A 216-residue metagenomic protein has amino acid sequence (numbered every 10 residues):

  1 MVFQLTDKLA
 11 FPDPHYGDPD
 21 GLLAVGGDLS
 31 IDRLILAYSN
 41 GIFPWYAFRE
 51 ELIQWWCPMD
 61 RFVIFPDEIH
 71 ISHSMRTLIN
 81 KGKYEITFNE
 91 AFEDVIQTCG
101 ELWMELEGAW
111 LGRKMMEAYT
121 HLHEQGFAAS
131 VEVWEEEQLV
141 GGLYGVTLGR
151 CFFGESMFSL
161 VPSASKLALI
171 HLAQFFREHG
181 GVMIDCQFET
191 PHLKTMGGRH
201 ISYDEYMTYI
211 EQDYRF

Functional and structural regions predicted by a protein language model:
M1-F216: N-acyltransferase acceptor-side catalytic subdomain
